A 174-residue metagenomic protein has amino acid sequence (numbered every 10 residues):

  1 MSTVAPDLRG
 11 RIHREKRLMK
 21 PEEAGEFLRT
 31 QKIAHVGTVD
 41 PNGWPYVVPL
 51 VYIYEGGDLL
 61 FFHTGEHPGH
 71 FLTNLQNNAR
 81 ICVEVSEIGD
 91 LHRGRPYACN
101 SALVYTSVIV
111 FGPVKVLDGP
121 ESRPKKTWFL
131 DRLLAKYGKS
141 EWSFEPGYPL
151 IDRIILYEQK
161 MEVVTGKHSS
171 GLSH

Functional and structural regions predicted by a protein language model:
M1-K16, I88-H174: Charged, gly/pro-rich active-site loop segments
D7-H35: Short, basic/aromatic recognition patches
L28, N74-L75, L133: A generic structural signal for nonpolar/aromatic side chains embedded in well-ordered alpha-helices
R29-Q31, W44-Y46, S101, I151-D152: Short solvent-exposed loop/turn micro-motifs enriched in small/polar/acidic residues
Q31-E66: Short beta-strand segments
K32, V48, D58, N77-E84 (+2 more regions): A generic structural signal for short beta-strands and their flanking turns/coil linkers
I53-L91: A short mixed-secondary-structure module that forms the rim of ligand-binding clefts
